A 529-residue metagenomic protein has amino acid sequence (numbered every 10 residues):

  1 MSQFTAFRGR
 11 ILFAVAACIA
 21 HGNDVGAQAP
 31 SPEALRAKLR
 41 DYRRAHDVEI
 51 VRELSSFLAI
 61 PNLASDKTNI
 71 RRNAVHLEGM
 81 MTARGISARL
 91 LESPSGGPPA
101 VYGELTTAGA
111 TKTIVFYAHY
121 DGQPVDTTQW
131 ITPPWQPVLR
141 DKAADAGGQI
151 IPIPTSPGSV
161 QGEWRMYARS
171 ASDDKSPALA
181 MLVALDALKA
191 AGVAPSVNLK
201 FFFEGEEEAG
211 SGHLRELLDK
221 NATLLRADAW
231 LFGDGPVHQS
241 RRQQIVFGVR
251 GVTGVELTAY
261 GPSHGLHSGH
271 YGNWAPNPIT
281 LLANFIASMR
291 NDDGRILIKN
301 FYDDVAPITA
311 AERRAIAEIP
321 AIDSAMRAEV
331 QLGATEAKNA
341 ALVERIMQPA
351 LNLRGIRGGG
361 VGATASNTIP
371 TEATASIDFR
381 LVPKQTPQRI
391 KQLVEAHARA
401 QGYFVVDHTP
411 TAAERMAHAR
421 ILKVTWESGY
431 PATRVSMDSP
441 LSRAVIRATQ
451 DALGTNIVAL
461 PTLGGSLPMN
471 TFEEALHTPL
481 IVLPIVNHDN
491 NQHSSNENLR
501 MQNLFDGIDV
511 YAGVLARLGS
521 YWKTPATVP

Functional and structural regions predicted by a protein language model:
M1-L12, N23: Bacterial N-terminal signal peptides that target proteins for export
C18-V25: C-terminal segment of classical bacterial N-terminal signal peptides
A27-N69, R84, Q129, V249: N-terminal hydrophobic or amphipathic helices/low-complexity stretches enriched in small/hydrophobic/Pro/Gly
Q28-P30, A34, H238, G254-N498 (+3 more regions): Metal-dependent amide/peptide-bond hydrolase catalytic core, centered on the "pita-bread" metallohydrolase fold
R44, S55-L63, E78-S87, D186 (+5 more regions): Sec-exported extracytoplasmic/periplasmic mature domains
E53, L63-Y117, Q136: A non-catalytic alpha/beta surface segment that caps or lines the substrate-entry region of metallo-dependent hydrolase
T111-K200: Active-site metal-coordination/substrate-binding segment of hydrolases, especially metallo-dependent peptidases
S159-G248, K523: Acidic/histidine-rich catalytic neighborhood of metal-dependent amide-processing enzymes
